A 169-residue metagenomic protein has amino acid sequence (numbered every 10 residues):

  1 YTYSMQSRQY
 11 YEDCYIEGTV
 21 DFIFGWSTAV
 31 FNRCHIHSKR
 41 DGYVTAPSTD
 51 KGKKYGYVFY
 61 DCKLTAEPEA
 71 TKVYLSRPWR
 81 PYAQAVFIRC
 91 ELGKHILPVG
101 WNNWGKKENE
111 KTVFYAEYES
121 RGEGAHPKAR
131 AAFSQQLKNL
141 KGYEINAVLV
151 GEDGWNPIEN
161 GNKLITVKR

Functional and structural regions predicted by a protein language model:
Y1-R169: Sequence-level preference for short, compositionally simple segments enriched in small aliphatic or small polar residues
